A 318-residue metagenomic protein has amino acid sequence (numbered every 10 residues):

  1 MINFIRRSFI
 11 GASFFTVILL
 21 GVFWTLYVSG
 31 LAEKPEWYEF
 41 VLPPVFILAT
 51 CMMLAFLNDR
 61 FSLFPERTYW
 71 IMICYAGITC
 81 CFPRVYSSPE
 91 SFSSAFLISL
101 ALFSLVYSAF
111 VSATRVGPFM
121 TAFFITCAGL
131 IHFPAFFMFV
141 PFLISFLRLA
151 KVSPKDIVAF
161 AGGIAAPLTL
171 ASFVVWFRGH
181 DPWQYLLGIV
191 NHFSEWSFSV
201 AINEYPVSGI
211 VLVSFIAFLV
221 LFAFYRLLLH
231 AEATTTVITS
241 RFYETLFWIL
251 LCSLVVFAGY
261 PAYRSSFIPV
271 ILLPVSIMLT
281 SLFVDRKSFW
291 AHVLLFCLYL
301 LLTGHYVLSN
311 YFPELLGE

Functional and structural regions predicted by a protein language model:
W24-L31, L186-I210, F224-L227: Juxtamembrane membrane-water interface segments that cap and precede transmembrane helices
V45-F61: Transmembrane-helix motifs of polytopic, lipid-linked glycan transferases
T68-P83, A95-L100, T121: Membrane-embedded helix bundles of polyisoprenyl
Y86-S91: Short acidic/glycine- and proline-prone juxtamembrane loop motifs at membrane-interface regions of multi-pass membrane
A101-V116: Membrane-interface transmembrane helices that cradle and orient dolichyl/undecaprenyl
G117-I131: Membrane-interface alpha helices of multi-pass inner-membrane proteins
M138-G162: Perimembrane helix-loop-helix junctions
Y225-K287: Membrane-water interface signatures at transmembrane helix termini and the short loops that connect adjacent helices
